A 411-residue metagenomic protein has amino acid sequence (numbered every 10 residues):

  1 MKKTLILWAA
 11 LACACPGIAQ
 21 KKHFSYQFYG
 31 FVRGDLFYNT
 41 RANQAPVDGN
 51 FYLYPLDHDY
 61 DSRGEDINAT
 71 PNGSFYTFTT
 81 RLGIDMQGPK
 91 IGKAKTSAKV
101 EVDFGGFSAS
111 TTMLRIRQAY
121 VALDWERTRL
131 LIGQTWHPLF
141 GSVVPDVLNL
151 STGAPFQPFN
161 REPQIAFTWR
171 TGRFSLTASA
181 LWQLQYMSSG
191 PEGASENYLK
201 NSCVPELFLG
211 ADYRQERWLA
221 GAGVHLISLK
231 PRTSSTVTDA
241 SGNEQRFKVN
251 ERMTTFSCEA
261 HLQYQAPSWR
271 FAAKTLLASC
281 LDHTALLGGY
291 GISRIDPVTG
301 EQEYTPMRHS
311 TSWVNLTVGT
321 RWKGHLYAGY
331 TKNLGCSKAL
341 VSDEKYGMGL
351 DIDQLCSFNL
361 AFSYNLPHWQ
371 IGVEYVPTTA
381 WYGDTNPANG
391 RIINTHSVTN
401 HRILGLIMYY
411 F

Functional and structural regions predicted by a protein language model:
M1-K21: Bacterial Sec-dependent N-terminal signal peptides
Q20, I67-N72, A109, G153-P155 (+8 more regions): Outer-membrane beta-barrel proteins
K21, G73-T79, T111-I116, F156-N160 (+5 more regions): Transmembrane beta-barrel outer-membrane domains
K21-D48, D59-Y186, C203, F208 (+2 more regions): Outer membrane beta-barrel
A42-V47, A109-I116, S142-L150, M187-N197 (+8 more regions): Outer-membrane beta-barrel translocator domains and adjoining extracellular loop/strand segments of Gram-negative
K95-G106, A180-W182, A222-S228, A328-T331 (+1 more regions): Transmembrane beta-strand segments that form the barrel wall of outer-membrane beta-barrel proteins
R217-I352, Y364: Detector for outer-membrane/organellar transmembrane beta-barrel domains, recognizing the amphipathic beta-strand
L366, T395-F411: Outer-membrane beta-barrel "beta-signal"
